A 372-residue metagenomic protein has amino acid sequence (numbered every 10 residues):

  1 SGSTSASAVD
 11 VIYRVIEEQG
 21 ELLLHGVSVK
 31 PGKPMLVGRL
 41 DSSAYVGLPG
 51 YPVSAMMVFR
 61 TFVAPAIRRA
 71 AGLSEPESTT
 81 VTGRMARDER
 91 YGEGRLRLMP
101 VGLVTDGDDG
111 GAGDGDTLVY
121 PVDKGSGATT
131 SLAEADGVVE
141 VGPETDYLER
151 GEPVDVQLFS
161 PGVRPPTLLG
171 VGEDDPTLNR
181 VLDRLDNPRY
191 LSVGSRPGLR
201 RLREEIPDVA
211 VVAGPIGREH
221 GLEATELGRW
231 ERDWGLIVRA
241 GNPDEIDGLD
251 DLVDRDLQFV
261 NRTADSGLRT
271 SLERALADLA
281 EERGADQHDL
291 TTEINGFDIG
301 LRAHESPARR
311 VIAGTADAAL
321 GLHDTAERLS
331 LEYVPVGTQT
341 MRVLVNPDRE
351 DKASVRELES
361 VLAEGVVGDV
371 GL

Functional and structural regions predicted by a protein language model:
V15-F159: Flexible glycine/proline-rich
D114, P121-P197, I206, V367-L372: N-terminal hydrophobic or amphipathic helices and topogenic motifs
R180-L185, A264, L268-F297: Ligand-binding cleft/hinge of the Venus flytrap
R196-A210, G300-T315, D324: Short helices/loops that flank or line small-molecule/ion binding pockets
L199, E205-D233: Short beta-strand-centered segments that line the small-molecule binding cleft or hinge of alpha/beta clamshell
V211-G221, R309-G337: A ligand-binding cleft/hinge motif common to bilobed small-molecule-binding domains
D233, L331-L362: Periplasmic-binding protein-like
V238-F259: Flexible hinge/capping segments at coil-to-helix
